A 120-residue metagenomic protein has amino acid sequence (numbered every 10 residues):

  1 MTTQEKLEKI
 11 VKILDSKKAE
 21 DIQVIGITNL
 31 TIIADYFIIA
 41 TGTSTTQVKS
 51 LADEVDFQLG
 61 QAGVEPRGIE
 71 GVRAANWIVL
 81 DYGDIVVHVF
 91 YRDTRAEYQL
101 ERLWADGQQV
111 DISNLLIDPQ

Functional and structural regions predicted by a protein language model:
M1-I33, T45-I78, R92-A96, L100-Q120: Polybasic/polar functional segments that serve as interface/processing modules
D35-F37: Catalytic metal-binding acidic patch
I39-T41: Short hydrophobic/aromatic beta-strand micro-patches that form the beta-sheet surface supporting nucleotide- or nucleic
L80-Y82: Active-site beta-strand termini and strand-to-loop segments that position acidic
